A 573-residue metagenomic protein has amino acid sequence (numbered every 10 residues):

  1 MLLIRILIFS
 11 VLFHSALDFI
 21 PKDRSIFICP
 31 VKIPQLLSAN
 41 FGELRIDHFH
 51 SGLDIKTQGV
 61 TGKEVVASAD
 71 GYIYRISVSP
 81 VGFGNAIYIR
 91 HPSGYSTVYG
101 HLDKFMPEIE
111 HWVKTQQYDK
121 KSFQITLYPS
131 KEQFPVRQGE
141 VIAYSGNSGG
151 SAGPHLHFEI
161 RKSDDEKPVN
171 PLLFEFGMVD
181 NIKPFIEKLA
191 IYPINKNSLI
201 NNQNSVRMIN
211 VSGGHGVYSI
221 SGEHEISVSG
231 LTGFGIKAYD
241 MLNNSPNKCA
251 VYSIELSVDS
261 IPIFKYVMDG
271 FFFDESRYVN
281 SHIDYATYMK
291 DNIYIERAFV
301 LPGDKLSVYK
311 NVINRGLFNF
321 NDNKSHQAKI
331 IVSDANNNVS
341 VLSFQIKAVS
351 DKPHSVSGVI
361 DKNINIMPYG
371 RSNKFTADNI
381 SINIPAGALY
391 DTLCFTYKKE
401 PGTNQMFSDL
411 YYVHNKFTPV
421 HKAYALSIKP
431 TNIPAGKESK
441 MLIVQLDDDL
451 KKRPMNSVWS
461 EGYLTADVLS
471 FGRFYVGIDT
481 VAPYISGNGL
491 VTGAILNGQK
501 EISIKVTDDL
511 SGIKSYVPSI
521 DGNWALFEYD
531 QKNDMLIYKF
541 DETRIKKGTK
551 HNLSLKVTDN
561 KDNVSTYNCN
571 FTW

Functional and structural regions predicted by a protein language model:
M1-F9: Sec-dependent signal peptide recognition, specifically the positively charged N-region followed immediately by
S15-S96, D103-E108, S122-E132, R137-Q138 (+2 more regions): Surface-exposed, glycine-biased beta-strand/turn segments
P107, R137, V179, I194-N197 (+3 more regions): Long, low-complexity serine/threonine/glycine- and acidic-rich segments characteristic of extracellular
P184-K188, A482-G489: Proline-enriched interdomain boundary motifs that mark the N-terminal boundary and often initiate the first structured
V217-Y218, H224-S229, T418-P419, T492-G498: Short, solvent-exposed loop/linker segments at the N-terminal edge of repeated beta-sheet extracellular domains
G235-Y239, P385, S427-T431, E501-D509: Short edge beta-strand/loop segments characteristic of extracellular beta-sandwich folds
P353-V356, K362, I366-Y369, T396-L442 (+1 more regions): Proteolytic processing hotspots in large secreted/extracellular or virion-associated proteins and select intracellular
K416-F474, S515-V517, N523-L526: Proteolytic-maturation and junctional protease-sensitive modules
